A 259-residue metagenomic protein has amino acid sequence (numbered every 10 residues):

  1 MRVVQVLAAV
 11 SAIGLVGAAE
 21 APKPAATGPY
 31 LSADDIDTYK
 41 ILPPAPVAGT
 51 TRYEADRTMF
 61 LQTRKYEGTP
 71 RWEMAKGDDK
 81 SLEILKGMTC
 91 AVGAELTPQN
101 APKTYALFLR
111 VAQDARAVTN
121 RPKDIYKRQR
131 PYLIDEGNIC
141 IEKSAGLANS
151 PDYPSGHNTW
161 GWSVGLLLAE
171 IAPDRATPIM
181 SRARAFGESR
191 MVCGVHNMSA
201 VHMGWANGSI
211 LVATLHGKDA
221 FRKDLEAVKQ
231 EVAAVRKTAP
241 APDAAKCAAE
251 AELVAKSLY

Functional and structural regions predicted by a protein language model:
R2-A9: Sec-dependent signal peptide recognition, specifically the positively charged N-region followed immediately by
V10-A19: Hydrophobic h-region of N-terminal signal peptides that target proteins for export in Gram-negative bacteria
S11, Y126, L215, D219 (+2 more regions): C-terminal alpha-helix/helix-terminus motif
A21-V192, A220, D224, A234-V235 (+1 more regions): Hydrophobic alpha-helical bundle signature of multipass membrane enzymes
A185-H216, A220: Interfacial helix-loop-helix junctions of multi-pass membrane proteins
A227-Y259: Primarily interfacial, aromatic-capped hydrophobic alpha-helices that serve as membrane anchors
